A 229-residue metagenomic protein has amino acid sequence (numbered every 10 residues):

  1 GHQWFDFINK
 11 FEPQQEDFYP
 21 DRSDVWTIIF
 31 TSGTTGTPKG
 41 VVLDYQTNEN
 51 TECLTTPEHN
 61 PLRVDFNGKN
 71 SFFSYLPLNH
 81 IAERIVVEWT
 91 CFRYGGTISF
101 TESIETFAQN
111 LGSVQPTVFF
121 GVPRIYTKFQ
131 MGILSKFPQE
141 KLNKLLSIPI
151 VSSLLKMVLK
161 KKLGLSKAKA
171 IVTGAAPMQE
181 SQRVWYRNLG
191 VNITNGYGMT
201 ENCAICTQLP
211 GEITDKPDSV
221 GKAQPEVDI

Functional and structural regions predicted by a protein language model:
G1-R22, L134-K162: ANL superfamily adenylate-forming
H2-F5, S23, Q46, L76 (+1 more regions): Structural detector for helix-capping/boundary residues
F11-F30, T37, R63-S71: Conserved pre-ATP/AMP-binding loop-to-beta segment of ANL
V25, T31-T34, F72, P77 (+4 more regions): Conserved S/T- and glycine-rich ATP-binding loop of Class I adenylate-forming
W26-C53: Conserved AMP-binding A3 loop
Q46, R124-T127, A176-P177, S181: Alpha-helix/helix-capping structural signal
E49-S74, L78-V158, K167: Conserved AMP-binding/adenylation subdomain of ANL enzymes
F119, L155-I229: Conserved AMP-binding/adenylate-forming
